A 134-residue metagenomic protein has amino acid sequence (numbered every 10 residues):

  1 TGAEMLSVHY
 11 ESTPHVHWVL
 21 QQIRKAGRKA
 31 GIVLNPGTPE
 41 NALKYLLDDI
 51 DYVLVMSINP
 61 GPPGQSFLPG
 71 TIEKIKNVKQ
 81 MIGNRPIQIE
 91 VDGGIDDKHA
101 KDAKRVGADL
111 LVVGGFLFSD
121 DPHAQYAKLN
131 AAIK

Functional and structural regions predicted by a protein language model:
T1-I32: Glycine/small-residue-rich loop that forms an oxyanion/phosphate-binding "nest" at active or ligand-binding sites
G2-E4, A26-A30, D49-D51, R85-I87 (+1 more regions): Short, well-ordered coil/turn segments that N-cap beta-strands
L6, Y10-P14, L54-Q65, V106-Y126: Glycine-rich phosphate-binding active-site loops on the catalytic face of alpha/beta enzymes
S12, V33-E40, Q88-K98, F116: Glycine-rich beta-to-alpha transition loops that act as phosphate-gripper elements at the mouths of alpha/beta enzyme
H15-V19, T38-A42, K98-A100, D121 (+1 more regions): Short acidic active-site motifs
Q22-N35, M81-V91: Short beta-strand/loop segments at the ligand-binding rim of alpha/beta enzyme cores
P36, L43-K76, Q80-G83, I89 (+2 more regions): Glycine/Thr-rich beta-alpha phosphate-binding loop at enzyme active sites
T38-I50, G94-L111: Catalytic cores of alpha/beta
